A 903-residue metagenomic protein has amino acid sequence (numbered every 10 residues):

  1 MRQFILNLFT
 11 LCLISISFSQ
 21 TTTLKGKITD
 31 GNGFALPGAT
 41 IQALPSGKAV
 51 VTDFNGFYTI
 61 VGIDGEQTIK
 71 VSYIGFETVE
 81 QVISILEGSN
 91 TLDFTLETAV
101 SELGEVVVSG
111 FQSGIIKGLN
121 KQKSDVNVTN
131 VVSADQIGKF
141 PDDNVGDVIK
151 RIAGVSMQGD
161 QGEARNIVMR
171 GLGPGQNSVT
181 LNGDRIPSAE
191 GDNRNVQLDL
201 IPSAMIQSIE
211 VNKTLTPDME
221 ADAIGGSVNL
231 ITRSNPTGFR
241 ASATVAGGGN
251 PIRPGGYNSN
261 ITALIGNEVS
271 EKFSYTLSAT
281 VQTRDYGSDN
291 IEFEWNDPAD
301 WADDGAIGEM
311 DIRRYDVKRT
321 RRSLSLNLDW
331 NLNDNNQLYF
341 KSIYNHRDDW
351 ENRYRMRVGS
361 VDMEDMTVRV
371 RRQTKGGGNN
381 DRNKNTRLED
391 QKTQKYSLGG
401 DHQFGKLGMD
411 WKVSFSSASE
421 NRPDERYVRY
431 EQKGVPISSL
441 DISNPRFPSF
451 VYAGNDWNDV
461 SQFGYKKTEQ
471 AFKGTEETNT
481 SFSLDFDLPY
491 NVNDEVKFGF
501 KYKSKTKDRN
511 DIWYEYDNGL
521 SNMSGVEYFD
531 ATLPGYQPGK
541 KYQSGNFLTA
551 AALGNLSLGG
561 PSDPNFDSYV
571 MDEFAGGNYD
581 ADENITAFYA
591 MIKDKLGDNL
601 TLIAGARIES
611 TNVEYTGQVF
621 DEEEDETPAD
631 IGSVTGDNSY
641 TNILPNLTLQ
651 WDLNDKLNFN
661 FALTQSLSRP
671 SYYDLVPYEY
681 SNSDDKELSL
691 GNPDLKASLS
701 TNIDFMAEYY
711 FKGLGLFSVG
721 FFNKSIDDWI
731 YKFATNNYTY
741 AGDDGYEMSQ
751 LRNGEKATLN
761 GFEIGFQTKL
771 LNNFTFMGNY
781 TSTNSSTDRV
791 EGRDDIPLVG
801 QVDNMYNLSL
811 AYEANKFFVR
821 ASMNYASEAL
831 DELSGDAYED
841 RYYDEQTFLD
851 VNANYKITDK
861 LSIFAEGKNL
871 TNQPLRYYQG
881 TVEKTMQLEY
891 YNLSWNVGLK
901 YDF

Functional and structural regions predicted by a protein language model:
T29-F34, A39-L44, S72-F76, L86-G138 (+1 more regions): Short, acidic, small-residue-rich periplasmic hinge/interaction motif at the N-terminus of Gram-negative outer-membrane
T59-V61, R185-K213, A263: Short acidic/polar hinge/loop motifs at secondary-structure boundaries that mediate gating or recognition
T91-T95, V145-V148, R165-V168, T180 (+4 more regions): N-terminal periplasmic accessory domains that precede and gate Gram-negative outer-membrane beta-barrel machines
G146-R185: Extracytoplasmic beta-strand/coil segments of soluble accessory domains associated with Gram-negative outer-membrane
P254-V358, Q391-L398, G405, P645-L647: Transmembrane beta-barrel wall of Gram-negative outer-membrane proteins
D580, L690-K696, N702, L716 (+3 more regions): Outer membrane beta-barrel strand-and-loop segments of large Gram-negative receptors, especially TonB-dependent
N723-S725, D743-S834, T871: Gram-negative outer-membrane beta-barrel transporters
F776, Y825-E832, N854-F903: C-terminal beta-signal and adjacent terminal beta-strands/loops of Gram-negative outer-membrane beta-barrel proteins
